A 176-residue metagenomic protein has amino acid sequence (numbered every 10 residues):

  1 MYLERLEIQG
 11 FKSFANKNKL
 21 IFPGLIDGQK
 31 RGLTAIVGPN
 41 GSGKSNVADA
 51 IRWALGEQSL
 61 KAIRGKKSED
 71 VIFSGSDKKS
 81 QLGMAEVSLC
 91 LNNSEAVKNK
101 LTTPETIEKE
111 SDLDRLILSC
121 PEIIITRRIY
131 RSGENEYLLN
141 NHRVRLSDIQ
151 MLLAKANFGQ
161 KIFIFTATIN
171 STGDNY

Functional and structural regions predicted by a protein language model:
Y2-Y176: Gly/Lys-enriched N-terminal cap/neck module of very large, oligomeric protein machines
